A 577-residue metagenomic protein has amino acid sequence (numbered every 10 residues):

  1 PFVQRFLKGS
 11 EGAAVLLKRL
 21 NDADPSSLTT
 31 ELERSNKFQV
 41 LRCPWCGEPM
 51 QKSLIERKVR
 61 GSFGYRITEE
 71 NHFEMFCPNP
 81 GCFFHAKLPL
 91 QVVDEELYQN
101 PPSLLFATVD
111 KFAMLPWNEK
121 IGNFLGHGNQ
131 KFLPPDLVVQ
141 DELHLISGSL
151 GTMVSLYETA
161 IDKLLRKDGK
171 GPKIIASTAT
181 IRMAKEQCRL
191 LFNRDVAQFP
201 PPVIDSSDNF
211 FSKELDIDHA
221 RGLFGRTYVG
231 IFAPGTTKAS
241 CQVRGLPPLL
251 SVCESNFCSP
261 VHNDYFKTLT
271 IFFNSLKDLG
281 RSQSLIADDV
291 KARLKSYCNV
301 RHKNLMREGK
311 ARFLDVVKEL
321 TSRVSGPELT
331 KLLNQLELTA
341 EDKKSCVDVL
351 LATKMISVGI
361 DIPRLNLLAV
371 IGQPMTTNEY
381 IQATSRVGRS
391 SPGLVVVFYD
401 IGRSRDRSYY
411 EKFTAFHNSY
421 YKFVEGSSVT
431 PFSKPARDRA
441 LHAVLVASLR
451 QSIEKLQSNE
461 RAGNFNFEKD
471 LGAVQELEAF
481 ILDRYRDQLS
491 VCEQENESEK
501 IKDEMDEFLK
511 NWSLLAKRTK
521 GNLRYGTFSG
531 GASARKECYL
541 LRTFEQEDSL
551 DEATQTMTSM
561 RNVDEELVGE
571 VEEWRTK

Functional and structural regions predicted by a protein language model:
P1, E142-L150, A160-L191, P201-P202: Conserved helicase ATPase motor motifs in RecA-like P-loop NTPase domains
L7-P44, R182-R189, D195-D289: Conserved interdomain linker/interface between the two RecA-like ATPase lobes of SF2 helicase motors
K8-E96: Cys/His-rich short segments
D110, M114, F124-K167: SF2 helicase catalytic motif II
T321-A352: Conserved helicase ATPase core of P-loop NTP-dependent helicases/translocases
C346, R386-Y420: Conserved segment of the helicase C-terminal RecA-like domain
I356-G372, G393-V397: A short beta-strand element within the Helicase C-terminal
S408-G426, A443-K577: The feature captures the C-terminal accessory region of ATP-dependent helicases and related nucleic-acid translocases
